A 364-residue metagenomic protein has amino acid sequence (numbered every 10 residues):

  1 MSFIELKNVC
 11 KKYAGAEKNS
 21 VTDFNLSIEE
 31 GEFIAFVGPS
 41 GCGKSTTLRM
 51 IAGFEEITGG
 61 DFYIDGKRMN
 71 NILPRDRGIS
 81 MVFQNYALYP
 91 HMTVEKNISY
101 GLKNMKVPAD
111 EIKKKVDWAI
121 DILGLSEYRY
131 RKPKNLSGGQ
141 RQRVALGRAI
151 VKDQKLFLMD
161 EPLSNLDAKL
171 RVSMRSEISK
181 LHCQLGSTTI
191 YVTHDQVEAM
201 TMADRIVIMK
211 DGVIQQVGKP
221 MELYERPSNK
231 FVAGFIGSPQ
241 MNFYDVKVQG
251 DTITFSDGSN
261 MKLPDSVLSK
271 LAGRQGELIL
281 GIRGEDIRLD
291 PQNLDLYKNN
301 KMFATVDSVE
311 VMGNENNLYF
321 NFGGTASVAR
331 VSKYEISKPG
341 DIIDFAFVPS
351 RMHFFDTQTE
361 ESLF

Functional and structural regions predicted by a protein language model:
M1-L6, K11-D23, I72-L73, K106: A short, flexible loop at the N-terminus of ABC-type nucleotide-binding domains that lies
F24-A35: Pre-Walker A (P-loop) beta-loop-beta motif of ABC nucleotide-binding domains
V37-P39: The feature captures the beta-strand-to-loop junction immediately N-terminal to the Walker
A52: Helix-to-loop junction immediately C-terminal to a conserved catalytic motif
T58-D61, E111, D211, M352: Conserved coupling/switch loops of ABC nucleotide-binding domains, chiefly the family-specific signature
G60-R68: Conserved ABC transporter NBD signature motif
P74-Q84, L88-F231: ABC ATPase nucleotide-binding domains
T252-D307, E335-F364: Glycine/charge-rich catalytic "coupling/switch" loops of P-loop NTPases
